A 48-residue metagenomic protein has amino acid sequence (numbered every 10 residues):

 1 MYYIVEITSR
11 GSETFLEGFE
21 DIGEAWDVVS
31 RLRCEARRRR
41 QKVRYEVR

Functional and structural regions predicted by a protein language model:
Y3-I7: A short beta-strand micro-motif
E13-E17, W26, S30-R48: Short, mixed-charge low-complexity intrinsically disordered segments
